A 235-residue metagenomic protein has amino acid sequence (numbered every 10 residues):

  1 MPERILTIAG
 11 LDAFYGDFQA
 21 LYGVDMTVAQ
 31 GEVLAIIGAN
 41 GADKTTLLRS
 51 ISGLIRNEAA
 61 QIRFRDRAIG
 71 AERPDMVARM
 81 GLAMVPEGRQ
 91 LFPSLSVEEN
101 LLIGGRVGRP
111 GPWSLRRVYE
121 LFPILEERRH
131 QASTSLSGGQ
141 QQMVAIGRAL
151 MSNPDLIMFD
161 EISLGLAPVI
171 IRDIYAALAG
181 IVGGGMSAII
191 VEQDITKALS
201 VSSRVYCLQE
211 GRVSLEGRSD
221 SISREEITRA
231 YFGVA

Functional and structural regions predicted by a protein language model:
G16, N57, E72, Q90 (+4 more regions): ABC-type ATPase nucleotide-binding domains, specifically the catalytic core motifs of the NBD
I37-A39: The feature captures the beta-strand-to-loop junction immediately N-terminal to the Walker
S52: Helix-to-loop junction immediately C-terminal to a conserved catalytic motif
R56, A68-R89, G111, L115 (+2 more regions): ABC ATPase NBD coupling module
A60-A68, M80, W113-S114, E120 (+1 more regions): Conserved ABC transporter NBD signature motif
A132-L136, Q140: Conserved ABC ATPase signature
A149-L150: ABC ATPase C-loop
